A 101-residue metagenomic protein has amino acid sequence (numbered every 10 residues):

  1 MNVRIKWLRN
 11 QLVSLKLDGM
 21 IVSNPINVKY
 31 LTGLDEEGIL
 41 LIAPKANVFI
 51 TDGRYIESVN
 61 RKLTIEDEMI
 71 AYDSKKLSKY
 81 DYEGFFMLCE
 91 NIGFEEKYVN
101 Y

Functional and structural regions predicted by a protein language model:
M1-Y101: A composition/biophysics-driven feature that prefers long, compositionally simple stretches
